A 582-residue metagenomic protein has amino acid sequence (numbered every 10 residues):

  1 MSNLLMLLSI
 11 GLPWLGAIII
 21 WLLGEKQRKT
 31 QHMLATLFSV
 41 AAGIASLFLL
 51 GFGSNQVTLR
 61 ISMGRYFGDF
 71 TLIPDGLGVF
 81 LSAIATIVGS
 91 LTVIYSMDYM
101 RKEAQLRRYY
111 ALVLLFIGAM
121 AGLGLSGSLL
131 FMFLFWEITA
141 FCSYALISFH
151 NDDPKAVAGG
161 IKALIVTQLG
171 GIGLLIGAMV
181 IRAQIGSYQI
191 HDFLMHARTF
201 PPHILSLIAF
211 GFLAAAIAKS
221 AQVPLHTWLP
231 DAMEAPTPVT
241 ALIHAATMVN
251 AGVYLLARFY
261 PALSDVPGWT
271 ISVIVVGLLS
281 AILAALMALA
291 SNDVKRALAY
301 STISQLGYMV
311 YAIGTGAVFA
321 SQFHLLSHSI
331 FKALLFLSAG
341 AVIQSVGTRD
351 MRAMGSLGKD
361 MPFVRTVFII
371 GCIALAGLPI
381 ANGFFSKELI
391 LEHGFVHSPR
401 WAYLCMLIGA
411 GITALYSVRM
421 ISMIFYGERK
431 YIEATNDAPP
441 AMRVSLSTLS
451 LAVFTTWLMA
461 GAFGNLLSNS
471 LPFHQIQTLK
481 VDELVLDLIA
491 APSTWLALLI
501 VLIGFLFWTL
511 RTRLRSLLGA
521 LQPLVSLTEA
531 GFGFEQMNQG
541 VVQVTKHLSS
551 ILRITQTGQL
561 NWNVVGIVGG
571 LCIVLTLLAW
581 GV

Functional and structural regions predicted by a protein language model:
M1-L8, F70-I84, G122-L134, W269 (+4 more regions): Membrane-entry segments of alpha-helical transmembrane domains in multi-pass membrane proteins
M1-L8, L15-A111, A183-P202, S206 (+6 more regions): Transmembrane helix-loop-helix hairpins at membrane boundaries of multipass inner-membrane proteins
R28-S39, G159-Q168, K359-V367, N436-L451 (+1 more regions): Alpha-helical transmembrane segments and their helix-start/interface "positive-inside/aromatic belt" motifs in integral
L37-L50, G170-M179, I369-L375, S445-F463 (+1 more regions): Hydrophobic alpha-helical membrane-insertion segments
T58-Y66, Q189-H196, L389-H393, F463-L486: Membrane-interfacial helical/loop segments at transmembrane boundaries in membrane proteins
L72-T86, P202-I217, C405-A410, D482-I503: Hydrophobic alpha-helical transmembrane segments
L91-M132, F141-A438, T455-L458: Hydrophobic transmembrane alpha-helices and their helix-loop junctions in integral membrane proteins
F463-L496, L502-V582: Aromatic-capped, Gly/Pro-kinked transmembrane alpha-helices
